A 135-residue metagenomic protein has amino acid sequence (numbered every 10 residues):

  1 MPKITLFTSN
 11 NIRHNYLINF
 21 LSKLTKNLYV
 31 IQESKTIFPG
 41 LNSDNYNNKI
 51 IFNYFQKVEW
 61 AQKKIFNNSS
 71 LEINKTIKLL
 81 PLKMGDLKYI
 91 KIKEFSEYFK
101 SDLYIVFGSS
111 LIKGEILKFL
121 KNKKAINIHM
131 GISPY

Functional and structural regions predicted by a protein language model:
M1-Y135: One-carbon transfer enzymes
